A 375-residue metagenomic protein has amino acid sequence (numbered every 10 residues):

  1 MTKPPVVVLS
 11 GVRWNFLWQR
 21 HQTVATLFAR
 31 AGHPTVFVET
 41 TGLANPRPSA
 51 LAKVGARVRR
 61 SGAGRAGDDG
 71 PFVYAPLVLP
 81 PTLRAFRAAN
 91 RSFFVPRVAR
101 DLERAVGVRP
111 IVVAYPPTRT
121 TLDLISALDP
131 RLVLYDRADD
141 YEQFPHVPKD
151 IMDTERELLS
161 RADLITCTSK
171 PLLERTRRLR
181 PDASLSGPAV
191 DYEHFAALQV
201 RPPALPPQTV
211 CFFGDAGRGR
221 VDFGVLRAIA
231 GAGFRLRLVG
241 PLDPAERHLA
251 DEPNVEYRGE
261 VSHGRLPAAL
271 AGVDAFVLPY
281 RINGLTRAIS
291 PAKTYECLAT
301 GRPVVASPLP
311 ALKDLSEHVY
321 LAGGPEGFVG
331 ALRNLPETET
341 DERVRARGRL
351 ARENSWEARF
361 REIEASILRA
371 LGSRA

Functional and structural regions predicted by a protein language model:
N15-Q19, G217-R218, G264-A269, F276-A299 (+1 more regions): Nucleotide-sugar-dependent
V24, R97-E103, G107-R109, P148-I165: Membrane-proximal helix-turn-helix segments that form the acceptor-binding/catalytic region of lipid-linked
L122, A162-A183: A short, active-site helix/loop in glycosyltransferases that binds the activated sugar's phosphate group
P171, S186-L198: Carbohydrate-associated surface elements
P203-R220, R227, L236-V239: Conserved donor-binding/catalytic core segment of Leloir-type glycosyltransferases
G240, A245-P267: Nucleotide-activated donor-binding/catalytic signature segment of Leloir-type glycosyltransferases, i.e., the conserved
K313-N334: Change "using UDP/GDP/dTDP sugars" to "using nucleotide sugars
T340-L368: A charged, aromatic-enriched C-terminal amphipathic alpha-helix characteristic of glycosyltransferases across folds
